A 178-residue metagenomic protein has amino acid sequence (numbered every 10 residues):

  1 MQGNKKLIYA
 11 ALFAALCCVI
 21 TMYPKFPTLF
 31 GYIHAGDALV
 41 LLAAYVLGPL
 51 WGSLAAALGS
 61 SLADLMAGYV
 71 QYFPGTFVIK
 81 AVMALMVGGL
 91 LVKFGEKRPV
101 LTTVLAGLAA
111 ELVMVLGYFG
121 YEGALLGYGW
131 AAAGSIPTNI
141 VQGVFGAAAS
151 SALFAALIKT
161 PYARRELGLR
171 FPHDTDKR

Functional and structural regions predicted by a protein language model:
M1-R178: Loop-helix junctions at membrane interfaces
